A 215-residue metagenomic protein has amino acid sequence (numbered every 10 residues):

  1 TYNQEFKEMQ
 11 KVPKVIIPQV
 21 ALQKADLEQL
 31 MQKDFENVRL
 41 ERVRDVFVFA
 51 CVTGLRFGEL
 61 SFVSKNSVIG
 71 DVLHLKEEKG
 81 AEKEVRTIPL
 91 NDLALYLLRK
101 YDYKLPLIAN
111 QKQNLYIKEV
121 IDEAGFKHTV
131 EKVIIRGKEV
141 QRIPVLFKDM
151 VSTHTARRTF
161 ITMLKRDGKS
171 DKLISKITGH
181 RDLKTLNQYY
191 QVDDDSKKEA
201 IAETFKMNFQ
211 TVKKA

Functional and structural regions predicted by a protein language model:
Y2-F57, A109-K112: Basic, Lys/Arg- and aromatic-enriched nucleic-acid-binding interface segment
E8-K11, D26, T53, F62-L97: Conserved tyrosine-mediated DNA breakage-rejoining catalytic core shared by Y-recombinases
P13, A21, E78-E82, T178-E203: Catalytic-site neighborhood detector that most strongly recognizes the C-terminal catalytic loop/helix of tyrosine
N37, Y103-L107, K118-K176: Short, basic (Lys/Arg/His-rich) helix/loop patches that form interaction surfaces in the mid-to-C-terminal regions
F49-F62, D167-K169, H180: A short, glycine-centered helix-capping/turn motif at helix boundaries that positions DNA-contacting or catalytic
N66-V72, R166-Y189, A215: Short, polar N-cap/turn motifs at the start of nucleic acid-interacting alpha helices
R86-Y96, Q188-A215: DNA/chromatin major-groove-contacting recognition/catalytic segments
Y103, L115, F126-H128, T204-A215: C-terminal secondary-structure termini that scaffold catalytic or DNA-interacting sites
